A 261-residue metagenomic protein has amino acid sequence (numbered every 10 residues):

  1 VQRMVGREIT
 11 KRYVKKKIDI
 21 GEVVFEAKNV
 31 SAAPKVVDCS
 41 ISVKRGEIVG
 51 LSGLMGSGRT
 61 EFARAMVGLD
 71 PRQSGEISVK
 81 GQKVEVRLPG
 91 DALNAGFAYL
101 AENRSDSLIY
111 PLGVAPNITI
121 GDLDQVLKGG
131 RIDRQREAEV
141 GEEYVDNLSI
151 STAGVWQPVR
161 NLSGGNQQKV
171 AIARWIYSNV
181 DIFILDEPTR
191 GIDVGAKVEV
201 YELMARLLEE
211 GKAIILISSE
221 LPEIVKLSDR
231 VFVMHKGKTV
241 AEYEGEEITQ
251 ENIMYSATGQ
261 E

Functional and structural regions predicted by a protein language model:
V1-E261: Glycine-rich phosphate-binding loops of nucleotide-dependent enzymes
